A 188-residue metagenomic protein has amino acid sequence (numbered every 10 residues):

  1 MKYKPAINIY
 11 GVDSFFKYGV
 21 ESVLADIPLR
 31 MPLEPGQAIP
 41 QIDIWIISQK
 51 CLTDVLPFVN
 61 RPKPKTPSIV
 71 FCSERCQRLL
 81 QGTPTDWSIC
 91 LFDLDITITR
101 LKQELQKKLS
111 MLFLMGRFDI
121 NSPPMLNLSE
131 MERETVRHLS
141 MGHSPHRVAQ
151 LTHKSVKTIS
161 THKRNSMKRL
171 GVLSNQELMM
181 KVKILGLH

Functional and structural regions predicted by a protein language model:
M1-G116: N-terminal regulatory/sensing modules of transcriptional regulators
G11, K157-S160: Conserved acidic E/D residue at the C-terminus of a beta-strand in Rossmann-like folds
R117-T158: Helix-turn-helix DNA-binding segment
H162, S166-M167: DNA major-groove recognition helices of helix-turn-helix
K168-H188: Basic, Lys/Arg-enriched C-terminal extension of HTH/homeodomain DNA-binding domains
